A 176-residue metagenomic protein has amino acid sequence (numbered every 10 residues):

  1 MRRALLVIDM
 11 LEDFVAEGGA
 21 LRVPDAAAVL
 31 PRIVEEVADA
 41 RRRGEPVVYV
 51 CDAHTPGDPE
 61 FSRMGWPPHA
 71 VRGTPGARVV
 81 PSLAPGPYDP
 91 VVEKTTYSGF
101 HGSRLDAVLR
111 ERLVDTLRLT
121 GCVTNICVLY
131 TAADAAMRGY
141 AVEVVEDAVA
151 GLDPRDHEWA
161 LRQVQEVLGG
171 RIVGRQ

Functional and structural regions predicted by a protein language model:
M1-A4, R32-R43, P67-Q176: Active-site-adjacent betaalpha module
A4-L11: Acidic-leg catalytic submotif of subtilisin-like serine proteases
I8, C51, E146: Active-site flanking residues adjacent to catalytic metal/cofactor-binding acidic residues
E12, A16, A150: Short, glycine/acidic-enriched loop or turn micro-motifs at the edges of active sites
G19-A26, M64-A70: Short glycine-enriched, charge-decorated loop/helix-capping segments at active-site entrances that position
V23-E35: Short catalytic helix/loop segments, enriched in acidic residues and glycine and frequently bearing histidine
E45-D52: Short beta-strand segments at enzyme active-site cores
D58-R63: Metal-dependent catalytic neighborhoods of phosphoester/phosphodiester hydrolases
